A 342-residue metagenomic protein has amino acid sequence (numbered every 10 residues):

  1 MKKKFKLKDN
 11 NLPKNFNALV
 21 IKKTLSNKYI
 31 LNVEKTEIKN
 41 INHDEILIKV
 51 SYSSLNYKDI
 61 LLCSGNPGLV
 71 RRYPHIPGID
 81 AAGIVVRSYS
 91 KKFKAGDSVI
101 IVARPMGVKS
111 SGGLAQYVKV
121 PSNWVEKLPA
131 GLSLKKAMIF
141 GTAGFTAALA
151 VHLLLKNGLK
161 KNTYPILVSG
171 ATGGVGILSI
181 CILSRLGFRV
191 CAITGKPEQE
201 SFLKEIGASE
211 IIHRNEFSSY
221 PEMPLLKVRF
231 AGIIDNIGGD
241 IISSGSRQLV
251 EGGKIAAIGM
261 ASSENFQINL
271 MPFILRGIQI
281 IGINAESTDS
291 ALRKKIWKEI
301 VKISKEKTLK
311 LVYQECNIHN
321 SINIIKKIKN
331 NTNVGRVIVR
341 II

Functional and structural regions predicted by a protein language model:
L7, N11-K14, A291-I342: C-terminal hydrophobic helical "lid"/dimerization subdomain of Rossmann-like NAD(P)H-dependent oxidoreductases
K39-S54, N66-M106: Glycine-rich beta-strand-centered segment in the early N-terminal region that forms part of a ligand/cofactor-binding
D97-S98, Y117, R185, K254: Residue-level marker of beta-strand positions
V102-I166: NAD(P)H dinucleotide-binding glycine-rich loop of Rossmann-like/cofactor-binding domains, especially the beta1-alpha1
L114, G195-F202, E264-L270: Short, glycine/polar-rich helix-capping loops at beta-to-alpha or helix-loop-helix junctions that flank or form
G144-F145, G170-I177, G238: Glycine-rich NAD(P) Rossmann-fold beta1-alpha1 loop
S184-I241, K298: Adenosine-nucleotide cofactor-binding segment
D240-E306, I341: Glycine-rich phosphate-binding loop and adjacent beta-alpha segment of Rossmann(oid) nucleotide-cofactor-binding
